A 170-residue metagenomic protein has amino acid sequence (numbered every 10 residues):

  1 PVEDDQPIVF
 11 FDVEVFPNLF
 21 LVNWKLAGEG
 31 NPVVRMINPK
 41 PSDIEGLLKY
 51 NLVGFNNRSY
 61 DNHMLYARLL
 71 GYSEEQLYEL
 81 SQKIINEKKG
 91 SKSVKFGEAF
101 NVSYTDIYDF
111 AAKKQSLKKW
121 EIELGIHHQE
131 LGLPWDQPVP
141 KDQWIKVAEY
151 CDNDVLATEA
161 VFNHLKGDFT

Functional and structural regions predicted by a protein language model:
P1-A27: Gly/Thr-rich phosphate-binding beta-strand-loop-beta motif of the actin/hexokinase/Hsp70
Q6, K49, V155-E159: Short, high-confidence coil segments that cap the C-terminus of an alpha-helix and link into the following beta-strand
I8-F10, V102-D106, H128: Conserved beta-strand scaffold positions in the cores of enzyme catalytic domains, especially in NTP/NDP-utilizing
V13-V15, I107, V155: Generic detector of well-ordered alpha-helical packing
L19-V22, N62-L69, V161: A short acidic (Asp/Glu
G28-K119: Conserved DEDDh/DEDDy metal-dependent 3′-5′ exonuclease domain
F110-A112, S116-T170: Acidic, Mg2+-coordinating catalytic module of metal-dependent nucleases/exonucleases that use a two-metal-ion mechanism
